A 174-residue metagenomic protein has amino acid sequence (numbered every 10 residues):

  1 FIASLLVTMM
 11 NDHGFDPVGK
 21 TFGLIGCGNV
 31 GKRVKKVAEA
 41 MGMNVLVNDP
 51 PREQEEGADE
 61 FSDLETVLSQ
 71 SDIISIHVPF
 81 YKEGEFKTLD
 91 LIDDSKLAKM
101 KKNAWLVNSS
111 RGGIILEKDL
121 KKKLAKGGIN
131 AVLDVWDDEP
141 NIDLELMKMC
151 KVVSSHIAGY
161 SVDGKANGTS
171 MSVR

Functional and structural regions predicted by a protein language model:
F1-T21, I25, N29, R33-V37: Phosphate-binding beta-alpha-beta segment of Rossmann-like dinucleotide-binding domains, i.e., the NAD(P)
L5, K82, E139-R174: C-terminal helix-to-coil terminal segments
T21-G23, N44, N103-W105: Structural signature of beta-strand start/N-cap positions in the alpha/beta core of ABC transporter nucleotide-binding
E39, A125, M147: Anion (oxyanion) recognition and catalysis
E39-G57: NAD(P)-binding Rossmann-fold cofactor-contacting core
R52-L144: Rossmann-like adenosine-cofactor binding region
